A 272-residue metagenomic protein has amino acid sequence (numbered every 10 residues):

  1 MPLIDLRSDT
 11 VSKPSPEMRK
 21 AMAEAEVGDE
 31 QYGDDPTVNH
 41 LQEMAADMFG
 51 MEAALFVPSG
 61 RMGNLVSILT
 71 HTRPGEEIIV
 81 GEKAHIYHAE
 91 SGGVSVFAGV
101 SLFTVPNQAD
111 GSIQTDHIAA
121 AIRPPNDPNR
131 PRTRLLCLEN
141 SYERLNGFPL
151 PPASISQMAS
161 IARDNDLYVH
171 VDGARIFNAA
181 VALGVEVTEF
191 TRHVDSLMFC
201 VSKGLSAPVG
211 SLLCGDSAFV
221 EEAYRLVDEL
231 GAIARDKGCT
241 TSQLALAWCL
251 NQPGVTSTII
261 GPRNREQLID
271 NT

Functional and structural regions predicted by a protein language model:
M1-R225, A232: Conserved PLP-enzyme active-site core in the AAT-like
L226-T272: Conserved short secondary-structure transition element at the edge of the structured enzyme core that lines
